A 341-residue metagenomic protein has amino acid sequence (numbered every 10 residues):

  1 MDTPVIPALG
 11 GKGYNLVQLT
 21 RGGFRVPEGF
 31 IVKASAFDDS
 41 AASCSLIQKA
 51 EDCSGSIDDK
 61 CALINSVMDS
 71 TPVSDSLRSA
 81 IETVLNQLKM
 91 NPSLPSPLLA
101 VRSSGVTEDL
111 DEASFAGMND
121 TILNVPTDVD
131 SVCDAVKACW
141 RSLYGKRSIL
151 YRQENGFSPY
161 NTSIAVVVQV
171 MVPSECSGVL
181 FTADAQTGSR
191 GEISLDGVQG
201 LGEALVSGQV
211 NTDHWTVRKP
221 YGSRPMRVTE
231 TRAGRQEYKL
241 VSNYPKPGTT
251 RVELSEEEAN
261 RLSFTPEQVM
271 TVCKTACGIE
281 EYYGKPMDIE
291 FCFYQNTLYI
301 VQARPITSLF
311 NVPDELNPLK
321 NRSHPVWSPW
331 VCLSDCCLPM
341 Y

Functional and structural regions predicted by a protein language model:
M1-G22, E28, A34-S35, D134 (+1 more regions): Conserved divalent-metal-coordinating catalytic cores that perform phosphate/pyrophosphate/nucleotidyl transfer
M1-V167, C176, A259-E267, V272-G284 (+2 more regions): N-terminal beta-alpha lobe that positions the nucleotide/phosphoryl donor in ATP/NTP-coupled carboxylate activation
M171: Conserved functional hotspots at enzyme active or ligand-binding sites that engage polyanionic ligands
